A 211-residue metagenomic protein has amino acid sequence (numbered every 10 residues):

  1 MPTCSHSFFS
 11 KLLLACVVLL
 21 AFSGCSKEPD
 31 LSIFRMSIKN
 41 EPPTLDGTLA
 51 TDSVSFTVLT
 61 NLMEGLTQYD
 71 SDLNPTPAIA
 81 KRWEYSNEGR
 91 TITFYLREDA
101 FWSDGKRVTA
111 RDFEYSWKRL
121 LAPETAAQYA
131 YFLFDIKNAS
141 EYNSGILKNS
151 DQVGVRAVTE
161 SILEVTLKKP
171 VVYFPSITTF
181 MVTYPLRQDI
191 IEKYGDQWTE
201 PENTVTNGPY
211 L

Functional and structural regions predicted by a protein language model:
P2-L12: Bacterial N-terminal signal peptides that target proteins for export
F22-G24: C-terminal motif of bacterial Sec signal peptides marking the signal peptidase cleavage site
S26-E28: Bacterial signal peptide processing site
I38-N87, N203-N207: N-terminal lobe/hinge region of extracytoplasmic solute-binding protein
T57-N61, N74, A78, V108 (+5 more regions): Extracytoplasmic/secreted proteins, especially bacterial periplasmic and envelope-associated proteins
T67, S71, E88, F101 (+4 more regions): Sec-exported extracytoplasmic/periplasmic mature domains
R82-F132, E164: Aromatic- and charge-enriched surface segment that lines or borders ligand/interaction sites
L167-L211: Gly/Pro-rich hinge or "lid" segments in bacterial periplasmic/extracellular proteins
